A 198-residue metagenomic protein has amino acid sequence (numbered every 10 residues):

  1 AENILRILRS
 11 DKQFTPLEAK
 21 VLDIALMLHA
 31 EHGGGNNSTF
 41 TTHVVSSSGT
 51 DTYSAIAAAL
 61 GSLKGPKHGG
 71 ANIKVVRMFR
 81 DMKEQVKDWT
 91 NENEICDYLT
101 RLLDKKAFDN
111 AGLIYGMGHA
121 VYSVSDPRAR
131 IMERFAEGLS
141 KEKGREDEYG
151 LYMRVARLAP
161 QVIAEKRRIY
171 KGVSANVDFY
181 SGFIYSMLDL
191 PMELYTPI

Functional and structural regions predicted by a protein language model:
A1-I198: Non-transmembrane, aqueous-exposed alpha-helical and coiled segments at domain scale
